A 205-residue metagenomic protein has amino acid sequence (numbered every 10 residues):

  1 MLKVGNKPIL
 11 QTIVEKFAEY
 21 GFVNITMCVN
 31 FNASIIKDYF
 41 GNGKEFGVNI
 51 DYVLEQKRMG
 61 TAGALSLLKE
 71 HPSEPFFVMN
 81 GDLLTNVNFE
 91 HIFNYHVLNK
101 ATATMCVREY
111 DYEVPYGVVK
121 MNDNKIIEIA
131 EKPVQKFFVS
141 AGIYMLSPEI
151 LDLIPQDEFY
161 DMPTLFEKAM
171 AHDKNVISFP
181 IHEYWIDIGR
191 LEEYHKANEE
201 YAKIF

Functional and structural regions predicted by a protein language model:
M1, V118-M121, F166, S178: A structural signal for short hydrophobic beta-strand segments in well-ordered beta-sheet cores
M1, Y52-V53, A103, I129 (+1 more regions): Generic preference for hydrophobic
M1-S34, V48: N-terminal glycine-rich phosphate-binding loop and ensuing alpha1 helix
Q11, A62, P163: Glycine-rich phosphate-binding loop at the start of an alpha helix
E15, S34, S66, E90 (+1 more regions): Active-site phosphate/pyrophosphate- and oxyanion-stabilizing loops and adjacent acidic/basic residues in soluble
K37, G43-D123, M145: Conserved beta-loop-beta/alpha segment of the NTase-like Rossmann-fold superfamily that binds/positions NTPs
F76-F77, L84, E90-V97, Y110-E113 (+1 more regions): Catalytic-core segments of class I nucleotidyltransferases/pyrophosphorylases that form NMP-activated intermediates
